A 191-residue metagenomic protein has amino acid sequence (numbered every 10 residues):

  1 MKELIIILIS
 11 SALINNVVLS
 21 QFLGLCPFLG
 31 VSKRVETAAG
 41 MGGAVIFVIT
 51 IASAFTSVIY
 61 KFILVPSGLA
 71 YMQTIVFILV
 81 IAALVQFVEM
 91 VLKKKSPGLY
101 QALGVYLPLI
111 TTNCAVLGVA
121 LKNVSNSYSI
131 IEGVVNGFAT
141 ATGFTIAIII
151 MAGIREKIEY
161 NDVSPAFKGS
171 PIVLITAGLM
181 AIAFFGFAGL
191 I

Functional and structural regions predicted by a protein language model:
M1-I5, V58-Y71, A120-V134, A188-I191: Helix-coil boundary and interhelical linker segments in multi-pass alpha-helical membrane proteins
L4-L19, S67-I81, V134-A147: Structural signature of hydrophobic alpha-helical transmembrane segments
I7, A12-I14, V45, T50-I51 (+4 more regions): Hydrophobic core segments of alpha-helical transmembrane domains in multi-pass membrane transport and ion-translocation
F22-G30, E89-K94, Y106-L107, C114-S127: Generic transmembrane alpha-helix signature in multi-pass membrane proteins, especially transporters/channels
L23-T37, V85-L99, M151-V163: C-terminal ends of transmembrane helices
E36-F47, Y71-F77, L99-I110, S164-I172: Cytoplasmic-side transmembrane-helix entry/capping segments in multi-pass membrane proteins
V58-G104: Ordered, amphipathic secondary-structure segments that act as subunit-interaction surfaces in large macromolecular
I130-I191: C-terminal transmembrane helix-loop-helix hairpin of multi-pass membrane proteins
